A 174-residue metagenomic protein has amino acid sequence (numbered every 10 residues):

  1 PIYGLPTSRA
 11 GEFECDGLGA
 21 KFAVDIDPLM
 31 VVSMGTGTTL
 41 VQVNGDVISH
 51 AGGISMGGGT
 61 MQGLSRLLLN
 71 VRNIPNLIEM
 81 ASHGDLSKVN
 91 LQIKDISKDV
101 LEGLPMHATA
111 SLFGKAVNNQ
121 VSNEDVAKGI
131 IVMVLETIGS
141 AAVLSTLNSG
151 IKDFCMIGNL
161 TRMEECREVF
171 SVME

Functional and structural regions predicted by a protein language model:
G4-V32, G37, V41-D46: Conserved phosphate-binding catalytic cores of ATP/NTP-utilizing and phosphoryl-transfer enzymes
L18-A23, G63-L67, N76, A141-L144 (+1 more regions): Alpha-helical scaffold segments in soluble metabolic enzymes
V24, L68-R72, V134, I138 (+3 more regions): Structural signal for hydrophobic packing residues in well-ordered secondary-structure cores of soluble enzyme domains
V32-G37, S55-G58, N159-L160: A short acidic Gly-Thr/Ser loop motif
D46-K98: Glycine-rich phosphate-binding loop plus the immediately following alpha-helix
E102-C155, N159-M163: Adenine-nucleotide phosphate-binding core of ATP-dependent small-molecule kinases
M163-E174: Catalytic phosphate/nucleotide-handling subdomain of diverse soluble enzymes
